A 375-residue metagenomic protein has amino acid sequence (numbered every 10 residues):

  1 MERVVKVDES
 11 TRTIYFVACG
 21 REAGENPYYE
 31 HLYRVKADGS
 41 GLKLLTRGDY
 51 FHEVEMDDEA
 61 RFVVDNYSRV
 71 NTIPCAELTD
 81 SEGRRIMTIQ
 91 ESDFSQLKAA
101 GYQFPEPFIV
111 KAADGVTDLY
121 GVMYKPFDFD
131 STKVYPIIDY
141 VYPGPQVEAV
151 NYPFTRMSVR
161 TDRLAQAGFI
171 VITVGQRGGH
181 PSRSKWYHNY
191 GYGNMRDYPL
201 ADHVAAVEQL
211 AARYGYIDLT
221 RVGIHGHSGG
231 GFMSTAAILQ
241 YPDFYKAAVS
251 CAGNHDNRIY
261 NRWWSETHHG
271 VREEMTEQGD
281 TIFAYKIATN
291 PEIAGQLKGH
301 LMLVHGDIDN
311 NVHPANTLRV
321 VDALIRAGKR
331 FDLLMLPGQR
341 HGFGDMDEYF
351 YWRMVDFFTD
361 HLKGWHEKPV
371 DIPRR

Functional and structural regions predicted by a protein language model:
M1-E2, A18-H31, Y67-C75, V150-N151: A flexible loop/linker signature enriched in serine peptidases of the S9 family
V5-E9, E30, L42-K133, R156-Q166 (+2 more regions): Non-catalytic accessory segments flanking enzyme active sites
S10-F16: Repeat-blade elements of multi-bladed beta-propeller folds
A18, D49, Y67, D80 (+4 more regions): Residues that line or immediately flank small-molecule/substrate-binding pockets and catalytic motifs
R61, P136, K246: Conserved acidic residues
V134, P143-T161, A315-N316: The serine-hydrolase catalytic nucleophile loop
Y140, S158-A167, T173-R375: Active-site-proximal cap/loop segments of hydrolase catalytic domains
